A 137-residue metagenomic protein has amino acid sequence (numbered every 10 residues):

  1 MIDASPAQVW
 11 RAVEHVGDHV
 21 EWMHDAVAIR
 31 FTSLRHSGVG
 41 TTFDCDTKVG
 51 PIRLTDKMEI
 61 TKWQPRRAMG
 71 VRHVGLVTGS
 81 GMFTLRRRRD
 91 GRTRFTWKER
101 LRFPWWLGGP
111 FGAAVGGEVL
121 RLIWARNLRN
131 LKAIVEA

Functional and structural regions predicted by a protein language model:
M1-D3, R30, D46, E59 (+1 more regions): Generic structural detector for well-ordered beta-strands
M1-T32, G38: Hydrophobic ligand-binding cavity/cleft-lining segments
P6-A7, L34-S37, T61-R66, T84-R94 (+1 more regions): A short, structured loop/turn motif at beta-sheet edges
A26, F31-T32, N130-A137: Short, highly charged C-terminal tails/helix-capping segments
V39-C45, T93-W97: A short hydrophobic beta-strand element
T41-K48, A68-G75: Short beta-strand segments that buttress and anchor functional surface loops
K48-L54, F103-L107: Short, cysteine-centered beta-strand-loop-beta hairpins and adjacent loop/turn segments enriched in charged/polar
R72-R126, L131: Beta-strand/loop substructures that line and gate deep hydrophobic ligand-binding cavities in soluble
